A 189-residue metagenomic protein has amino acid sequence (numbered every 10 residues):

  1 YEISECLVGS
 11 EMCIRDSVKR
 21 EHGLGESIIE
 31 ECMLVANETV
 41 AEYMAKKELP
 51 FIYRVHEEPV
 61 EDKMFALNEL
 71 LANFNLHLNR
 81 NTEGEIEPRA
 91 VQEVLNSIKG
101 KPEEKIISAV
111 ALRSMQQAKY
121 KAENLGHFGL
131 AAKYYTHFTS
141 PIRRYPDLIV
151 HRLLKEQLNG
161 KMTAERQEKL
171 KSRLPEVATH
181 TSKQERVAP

Functional and structural regions predicted by a protein language model:
Y1-G9: Single conserved hydrophobic/aromatic residue that forms the stacking wall/gate of nucleotide- or nucleobase-binding
S10-P189: Append "with occasional cross-activation on large, charged helical scaffolds in nucleic-acid assemblies
